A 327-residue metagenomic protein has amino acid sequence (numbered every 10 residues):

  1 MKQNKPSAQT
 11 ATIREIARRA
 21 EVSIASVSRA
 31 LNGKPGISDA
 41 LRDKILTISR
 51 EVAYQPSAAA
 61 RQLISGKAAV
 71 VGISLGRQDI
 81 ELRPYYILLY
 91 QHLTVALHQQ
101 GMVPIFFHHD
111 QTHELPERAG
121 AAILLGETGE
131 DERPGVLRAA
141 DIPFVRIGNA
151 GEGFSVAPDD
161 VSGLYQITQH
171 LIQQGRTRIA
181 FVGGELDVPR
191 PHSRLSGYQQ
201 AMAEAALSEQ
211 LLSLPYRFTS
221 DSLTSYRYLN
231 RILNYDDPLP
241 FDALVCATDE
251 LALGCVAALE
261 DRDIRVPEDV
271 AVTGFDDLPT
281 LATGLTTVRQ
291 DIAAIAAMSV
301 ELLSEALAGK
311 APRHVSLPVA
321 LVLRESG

Functional and structural regions predicted by a protein language model:
M1-A69: N-terminal helix-turn-helix DNA-binding module of bacterial transcription factors
K2-K5, V70-Q169, N234: Alpha-helical recognition/docking segments in bacterial nutrient-uptake and carbohydrate-utilization systems
S26-S28, L63-I80, A121, H170 (+1 more regions): Short beta-strand segments enriched in small/hydrophobic residues
R50-S57, P104-F107, G126, Y226-R227 (+1 more regions): Short gly/ser/thr-rich secondary-structure transition/capping motifs
I64, L115, I172-G175, L233 (+1 more regions): Non-catalytic positions within long, well-ordered alpha-helices that form the structural scaffold/packing of enzyme
G76-L88, H108-Q111, V156-Q166, V182-A203 (+5 more regions): Hinge/beta->alpha junction and helix N-cap segments in small-molecule ligand-binding domains
Y228-G327: Flexible loop/turn connectors
